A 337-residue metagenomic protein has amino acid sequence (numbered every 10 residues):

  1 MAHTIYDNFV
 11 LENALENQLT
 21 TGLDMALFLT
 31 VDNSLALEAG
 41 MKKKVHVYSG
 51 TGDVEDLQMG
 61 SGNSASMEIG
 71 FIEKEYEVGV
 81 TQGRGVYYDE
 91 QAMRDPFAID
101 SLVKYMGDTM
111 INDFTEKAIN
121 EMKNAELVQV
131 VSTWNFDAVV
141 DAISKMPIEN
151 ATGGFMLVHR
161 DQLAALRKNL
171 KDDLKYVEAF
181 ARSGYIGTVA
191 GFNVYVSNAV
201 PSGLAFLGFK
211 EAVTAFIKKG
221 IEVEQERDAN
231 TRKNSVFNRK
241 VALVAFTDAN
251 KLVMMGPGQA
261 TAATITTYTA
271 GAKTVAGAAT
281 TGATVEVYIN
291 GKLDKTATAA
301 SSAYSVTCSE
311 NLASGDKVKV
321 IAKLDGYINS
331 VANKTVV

Functional and structural regions predicted by a protein language model:
M1-I72, A212-G220, N230: N-terminal "assembly arms/tails" that initiate or stabilize quaternary assembly in self-assembling proteins
G40, T51, M59-N63, S202-G203 (+3 more regions): Glycine-centered loop/turn motifs
V54-D56, P96-F97, A165-K168, A245-T247: Short helix/loop capping segments that flank catalytic or ligand/cofactor-binding pockets
G70-R94: Short acidic, glycine/tyrosine-flanked loop/strand segments centered on an H-E-D-like triad
Y87-T152, M254-G258: Alpha-helical scaffold segments that mediate packing/assembly in large oligomeric complexes
D137-N230: Extended oligomerization regions of viral-like shell subunits
E226-Q259: Extended, compositionally biased alpha-helical segments that mediate assembly or anchoring
Q259-V337: Ser/Thr-rich low-complexity repeats and stalk/linker segments
